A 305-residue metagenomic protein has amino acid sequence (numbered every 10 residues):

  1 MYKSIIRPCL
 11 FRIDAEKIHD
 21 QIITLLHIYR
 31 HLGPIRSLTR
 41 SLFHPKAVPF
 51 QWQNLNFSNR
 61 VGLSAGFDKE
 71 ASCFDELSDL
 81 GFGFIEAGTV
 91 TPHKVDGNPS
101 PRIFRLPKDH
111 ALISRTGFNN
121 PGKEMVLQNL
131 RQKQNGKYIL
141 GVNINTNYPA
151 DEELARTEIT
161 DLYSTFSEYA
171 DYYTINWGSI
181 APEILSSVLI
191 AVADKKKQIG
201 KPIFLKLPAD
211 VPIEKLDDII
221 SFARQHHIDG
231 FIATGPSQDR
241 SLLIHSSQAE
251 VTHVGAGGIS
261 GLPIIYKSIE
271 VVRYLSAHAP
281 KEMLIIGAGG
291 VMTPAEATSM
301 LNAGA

Functional and structural regions predicted by a protein language model:
D14, L63, I85, V126 (+5 more regions): Conserved, mostly hydrophobic/aromatic
H27-Y29, P34-F43, W177-S187, F222-H278: Glycine/Thr-rich beta-alpha phosphate-binding loop at enzyme active sites
R60-G62, F84, K137-N145, Y172-T174 (+3 more regions): Structural preference for beta-strand elements that scaffold enzyme active sites
A65-D68, N143-N145, L207-I213, L284-A295: Glycine-rich beta-to-alpha transition loops that act as phosphate-gripper elements at the mouths of alpha/beta enzyme
S72-D79, V211-Q225, S276-A277, K281 (+1 more regions): Catalytic cores of alpha/beta
G88-K137: A gly/proline- and charged-residue-enriched helix-loop-helix capping module
H93-R102, K123-E124, S179-K201, D210-D217 (+2 more regions): Active-site-adjacent beta->alpha loops and helix N-cap segments on the catalytic face of soluble alpha/beta enzymes
N147-I159, A181-I184, F204-R224: Active-site glycine- and acidic-residue-rich loops that bind and position anionic ligands or nucleotide-like cofactors
